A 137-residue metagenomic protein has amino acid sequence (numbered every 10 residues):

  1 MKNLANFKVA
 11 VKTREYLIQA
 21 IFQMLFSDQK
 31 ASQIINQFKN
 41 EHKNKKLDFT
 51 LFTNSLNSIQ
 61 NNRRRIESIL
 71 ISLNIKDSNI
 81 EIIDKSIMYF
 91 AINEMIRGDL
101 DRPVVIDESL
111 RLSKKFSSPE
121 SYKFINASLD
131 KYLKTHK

Functional and structural regions predicted by a protein language model:
M1-K115, P119-Y122, N126-K137: N-terminal interaction/assembly modules
